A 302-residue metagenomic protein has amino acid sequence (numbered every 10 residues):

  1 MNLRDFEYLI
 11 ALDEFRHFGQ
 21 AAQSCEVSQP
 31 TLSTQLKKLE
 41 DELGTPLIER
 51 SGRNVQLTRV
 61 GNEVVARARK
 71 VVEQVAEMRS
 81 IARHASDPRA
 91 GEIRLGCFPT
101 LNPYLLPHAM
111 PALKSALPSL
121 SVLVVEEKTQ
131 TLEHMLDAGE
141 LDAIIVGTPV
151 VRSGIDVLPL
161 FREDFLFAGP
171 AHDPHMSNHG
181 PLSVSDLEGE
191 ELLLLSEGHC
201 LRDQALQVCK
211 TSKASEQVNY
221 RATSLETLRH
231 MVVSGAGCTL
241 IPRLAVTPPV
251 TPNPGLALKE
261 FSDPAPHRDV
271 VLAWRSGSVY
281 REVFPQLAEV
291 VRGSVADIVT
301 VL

Functional and structural regions predicted by a protein language model:
I10-S28: Short helix-boundary/capping micro-motifs
E40-N62: A short LG(V/I)-centered, amphipathic sequence patch enriched for acidic residue(s) preceding the LG motif
E42-L43, E63-S86, L287, V291: Alpha-helical linker/hinge and terminal dimerization helices associated with HTH transcriptional regulators
A90-S153, A222-L225: Central regulatory/effector-binding core of bacterial HTH transcription factors
L105, A171, L256-V299: A late-sequence structural motif
K128-L141, V146-G147, L194, G198-A257: Hydrophobic hinge/microswitch elements
S153-P159, E163, H179-G180, D186 (+1 more regions): Beta-alpha-beta core module
M176-S177, L182, E191-S212, Y280-E289 (+1 more regions): Secondary-structure junction motif
